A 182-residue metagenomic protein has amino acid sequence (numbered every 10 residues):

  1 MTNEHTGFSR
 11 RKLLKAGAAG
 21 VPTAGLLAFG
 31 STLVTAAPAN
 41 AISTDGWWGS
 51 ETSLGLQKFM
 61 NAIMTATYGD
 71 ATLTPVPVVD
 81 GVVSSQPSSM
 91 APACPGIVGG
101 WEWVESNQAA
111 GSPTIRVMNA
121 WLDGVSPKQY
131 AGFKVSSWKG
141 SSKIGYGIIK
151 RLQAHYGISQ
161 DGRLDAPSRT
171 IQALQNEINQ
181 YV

Functional and structural regions predicted by a protein language model:
T2-V182: Cell-envelope/ECM-targeting effectors and their regulatory/trafficking segments
